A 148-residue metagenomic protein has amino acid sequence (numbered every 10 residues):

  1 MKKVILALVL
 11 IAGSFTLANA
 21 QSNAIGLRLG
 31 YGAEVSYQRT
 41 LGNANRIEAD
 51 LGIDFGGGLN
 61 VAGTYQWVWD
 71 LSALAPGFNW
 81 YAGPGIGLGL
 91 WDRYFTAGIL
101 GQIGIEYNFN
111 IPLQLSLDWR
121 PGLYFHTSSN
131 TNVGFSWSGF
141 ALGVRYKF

Functional and structural regions predicted by a protein language model:
V4-S14: Sec-dependent N-terminal signal peptides
F15-S22: Sec/Tat signal peptide C-region and signal peptidase I cleavage site
S22-Q38: Short N-terminal segments immediately surrounding and downstream of signal-peptide cleavage
R39-W119, G143-K147: Gram-negative (and chloroplast) outer-membrane scaffold detector with strong preference for beta-barrel transmembrane
P121-L123: Generic short beta-strand segments
T127-T131: Extracellular loop and loop/strand-boundary signature of outer-membrane beta-barrel proteins
V133-S138, F148: Terminal helix-to-tail segments of small alpha-helical proteins
